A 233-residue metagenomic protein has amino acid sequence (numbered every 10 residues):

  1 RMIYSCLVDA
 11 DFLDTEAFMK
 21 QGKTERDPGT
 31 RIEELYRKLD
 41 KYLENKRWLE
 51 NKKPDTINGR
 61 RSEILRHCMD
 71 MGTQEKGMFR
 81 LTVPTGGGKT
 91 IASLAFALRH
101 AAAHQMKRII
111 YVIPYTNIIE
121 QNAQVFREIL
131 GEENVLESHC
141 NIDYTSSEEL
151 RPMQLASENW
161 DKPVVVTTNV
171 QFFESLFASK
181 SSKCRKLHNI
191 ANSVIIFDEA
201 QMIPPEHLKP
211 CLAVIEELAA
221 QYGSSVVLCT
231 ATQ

Functional and structural regions predicted by a protein language model:
R1-E50: N-terminal accessory nucleic-acid engagement/regulatory domains that precede and modulate ATP-driven motor cores
E44-T82: Conserved pre-motif I regulatory segment
T73-E75, E158-K162, A178-S193: Short basic/glycine-enriched coil/helix segment immediately N-terminal to the Walker B
E75-L98: Walker A/P-loop
V83, C140, E199: The Walker A (P-loop) glycine that initiates the GxxxxGKT/S ATP-binding motif of P-loop NTPases
Q105-I129, I142: Conserved Walker A/P-loop ATP-binding site and its immediately adjacent core in helicase/helicase-like ATPase domains
G131-F177: Inter-Walker segment of RecA-like/P-loop motor cores
V170-F173, K183-Q221, V226: SF2 helicase catalytic motif II
